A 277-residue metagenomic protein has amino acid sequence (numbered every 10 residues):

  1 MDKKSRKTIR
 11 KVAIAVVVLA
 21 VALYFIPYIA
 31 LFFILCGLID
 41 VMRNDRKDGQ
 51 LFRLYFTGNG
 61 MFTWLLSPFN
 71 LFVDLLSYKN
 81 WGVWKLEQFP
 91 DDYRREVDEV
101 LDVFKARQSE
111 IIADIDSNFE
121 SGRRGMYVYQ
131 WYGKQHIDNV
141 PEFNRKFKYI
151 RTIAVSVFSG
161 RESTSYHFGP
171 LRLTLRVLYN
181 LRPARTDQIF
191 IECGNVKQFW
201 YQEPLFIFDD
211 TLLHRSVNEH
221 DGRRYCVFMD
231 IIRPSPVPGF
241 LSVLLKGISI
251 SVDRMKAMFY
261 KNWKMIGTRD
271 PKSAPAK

Functional and structural regions predicted by a protein language model:
V21-L31: Transmembrane helix interruption/hinge and helix-loop junction motifs
I29-F33, G37-F143: Non-heme Fe(II)/2-oxoglutarate
P141-G160, L173: A short glycine-rich, His/Asp/Glu-containing loop-to-beta-strand
V157-S159, P170-T186: Short, conserved beta-strand element in jelly-roll/cupin
T164-H167, I189, F208, H214-H220: Short beta-strand His + acidic residue motifs that chelate non-heme Fe in jelly-roll/DSBH and cupin folds
R176-N180, I207, G222-P238: A short hydrophobic beta-strand segment most commonly corresponding to one strand of the jelly-roll/cupin
R182-Q202: A short beta-strand-loop-beta hairpin characteristic of the jelly-roll/cupin
F199-L213: Conserved metal-binding segment of the jelly-roll/cupin
